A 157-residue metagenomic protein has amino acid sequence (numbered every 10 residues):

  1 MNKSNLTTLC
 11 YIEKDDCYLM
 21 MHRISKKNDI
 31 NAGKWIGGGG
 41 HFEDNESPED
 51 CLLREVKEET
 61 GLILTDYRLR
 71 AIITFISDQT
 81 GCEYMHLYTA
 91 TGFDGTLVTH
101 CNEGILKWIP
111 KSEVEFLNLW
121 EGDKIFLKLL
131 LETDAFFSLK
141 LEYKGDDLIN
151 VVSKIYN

Functional and structural regions predicted by a protein language model:
M1-M20, F42: Conserved N-terminal beta-strand and adjoining loop/helix that marks the start of the Nudix/MutT-like hydrolase domain
N2, C10, K26-N28, L97-T99: Short secondary-structure boundary/capping segments
N2, N31-K34, Q79-C82: A generic structural micro-feature
Y18-R54, K144, I149-N157: Conserved Nudix-box catalytic region and its N-terminal flanking loop in Nudix hydrolases and closely related
I36, R68, W108: Conserved beta-strand segments that form the floor/walls of ligand-binding pockets within enzyme and binding domains
F42-T65, F75-L130, V152-N157: Unchanged
A71: Catalytic phosphate/metal-binding cores of nucleic-acid and nucleotide-processing enzymes, i.e., regions that mediate
A135-Y143: Low-complexity, intrinsically disordered Gly/Pro/Thr-rich segments
